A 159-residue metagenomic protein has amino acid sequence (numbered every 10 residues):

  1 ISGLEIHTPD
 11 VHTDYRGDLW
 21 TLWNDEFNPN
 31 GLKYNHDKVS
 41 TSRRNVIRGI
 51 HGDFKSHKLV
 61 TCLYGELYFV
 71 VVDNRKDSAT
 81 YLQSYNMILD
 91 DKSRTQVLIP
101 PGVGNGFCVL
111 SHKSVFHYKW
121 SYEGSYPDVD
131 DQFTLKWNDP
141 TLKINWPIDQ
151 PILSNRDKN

Functional and structural regions predicted by a protein language model:
I1-K92, S111-K113, W120-N159: Non-catalytic, conserved peripheral segments adjacent to functional cores
V70, V97, N105-L110, Y118: Short beta-strand His + acidic residue motifs that chelate non-heme Fe in jelly-roll/DSBH and cupin folds
S93-T95, V103, S114: Surface-exposed loop/turn positions
